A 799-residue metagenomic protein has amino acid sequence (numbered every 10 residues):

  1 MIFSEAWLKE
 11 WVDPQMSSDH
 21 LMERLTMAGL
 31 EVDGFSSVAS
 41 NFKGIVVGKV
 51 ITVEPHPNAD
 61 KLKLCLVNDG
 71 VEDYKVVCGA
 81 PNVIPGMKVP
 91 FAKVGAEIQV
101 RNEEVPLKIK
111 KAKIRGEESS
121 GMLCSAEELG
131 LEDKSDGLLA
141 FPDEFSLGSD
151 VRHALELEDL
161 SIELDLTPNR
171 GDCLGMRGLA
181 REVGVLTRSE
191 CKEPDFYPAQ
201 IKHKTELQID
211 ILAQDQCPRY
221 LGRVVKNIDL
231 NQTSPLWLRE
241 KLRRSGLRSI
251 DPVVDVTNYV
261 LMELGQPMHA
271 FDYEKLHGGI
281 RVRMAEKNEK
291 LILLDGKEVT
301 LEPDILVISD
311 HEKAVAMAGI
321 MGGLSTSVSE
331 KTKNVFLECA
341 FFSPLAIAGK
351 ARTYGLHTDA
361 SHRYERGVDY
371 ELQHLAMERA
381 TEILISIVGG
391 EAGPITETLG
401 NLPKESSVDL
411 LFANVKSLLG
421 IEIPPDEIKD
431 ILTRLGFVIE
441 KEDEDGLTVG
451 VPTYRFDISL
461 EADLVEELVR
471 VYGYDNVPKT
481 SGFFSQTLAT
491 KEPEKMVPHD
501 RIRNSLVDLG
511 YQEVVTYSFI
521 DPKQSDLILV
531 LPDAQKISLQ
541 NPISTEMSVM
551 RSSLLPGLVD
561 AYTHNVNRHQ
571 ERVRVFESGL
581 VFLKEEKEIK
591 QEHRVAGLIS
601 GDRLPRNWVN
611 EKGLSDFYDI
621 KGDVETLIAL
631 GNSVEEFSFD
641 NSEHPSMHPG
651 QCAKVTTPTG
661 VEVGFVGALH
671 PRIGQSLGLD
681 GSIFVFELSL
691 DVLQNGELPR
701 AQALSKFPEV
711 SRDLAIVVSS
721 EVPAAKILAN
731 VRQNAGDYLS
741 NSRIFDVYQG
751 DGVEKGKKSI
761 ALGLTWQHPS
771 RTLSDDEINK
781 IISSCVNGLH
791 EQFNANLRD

Functional and structural regions predicted by a protein language model:
M1-H203, F336, G355, D359 (+4 more regions): Phosphate-backbone binding interfaces of nucleic-acid-interacting proteins
I2, M27, R434-F437, E588-K590 (+1 more regions): A carboxyl-terminal module marker
E5, E23, K63, K192-E289: Glycine/proline-enriched, intrinsically flexible loops and inter-domain linkers
A39-K43, A199-I201, Q486-T487, K491 (+3 more regions): Beta-rich nucleic-acid/ligand-interaction surfaces
V47-V77, R239-E240, T257-S325: Conserved mixed alpha/beta core segments that line enzyme active sites in large multi-domain catalysts
R115-C124, E128, G137-A140, R152-H153 (+5 more regions): Mobile "lid/hinge" segments at catalytic clefts and subdomain interfaces of large enzymes
G178, V408-R572, R712, T765-Q767 (+2 more regions): Extended, well-folded interaction surfaces typified by the phenylalanyl-tRNA synthetase beta subunit core
T187-L212, V388-V415: Terminal amphipathic helices with adjacent charged low-complexity linkers/tails
